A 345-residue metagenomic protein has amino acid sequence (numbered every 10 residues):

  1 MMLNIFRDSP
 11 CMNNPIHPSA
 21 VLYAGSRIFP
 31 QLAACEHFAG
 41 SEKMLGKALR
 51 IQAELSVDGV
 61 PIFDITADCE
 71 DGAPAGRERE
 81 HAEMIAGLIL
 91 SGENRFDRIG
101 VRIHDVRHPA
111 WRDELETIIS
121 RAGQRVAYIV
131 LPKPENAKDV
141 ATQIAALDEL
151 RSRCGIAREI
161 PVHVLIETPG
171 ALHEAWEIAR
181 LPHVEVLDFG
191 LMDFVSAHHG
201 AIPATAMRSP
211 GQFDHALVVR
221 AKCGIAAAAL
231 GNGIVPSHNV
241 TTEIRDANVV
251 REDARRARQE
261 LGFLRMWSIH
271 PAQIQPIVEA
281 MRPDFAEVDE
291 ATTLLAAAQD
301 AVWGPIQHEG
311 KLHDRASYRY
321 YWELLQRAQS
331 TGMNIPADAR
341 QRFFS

Functional and structural regions predicted by a protein language model:
M2-S345: Expand to "…catalyze enediolate/carbanion chemistry for C-C bond making/breaking, isomerization, decarboxylation
